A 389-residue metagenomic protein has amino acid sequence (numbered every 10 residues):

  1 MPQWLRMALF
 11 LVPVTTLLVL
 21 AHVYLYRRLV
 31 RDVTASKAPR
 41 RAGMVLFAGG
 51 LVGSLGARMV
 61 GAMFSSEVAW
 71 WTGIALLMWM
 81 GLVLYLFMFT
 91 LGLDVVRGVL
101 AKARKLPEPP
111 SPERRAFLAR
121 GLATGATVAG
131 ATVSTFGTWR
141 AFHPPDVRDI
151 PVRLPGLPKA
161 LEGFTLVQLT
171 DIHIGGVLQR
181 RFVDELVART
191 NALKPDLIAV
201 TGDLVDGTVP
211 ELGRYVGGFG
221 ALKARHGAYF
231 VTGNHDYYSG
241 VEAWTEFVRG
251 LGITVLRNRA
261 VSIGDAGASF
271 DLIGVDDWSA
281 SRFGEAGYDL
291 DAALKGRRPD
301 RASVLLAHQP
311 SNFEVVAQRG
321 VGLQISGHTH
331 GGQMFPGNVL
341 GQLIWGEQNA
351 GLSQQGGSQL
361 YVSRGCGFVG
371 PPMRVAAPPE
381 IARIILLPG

Functional and structural regions predicted by a protein language model:
M1-H143: Non-catalytic terminal accessory segments
R148-G389: Soluble catalytic domains of enzymes that build or remodel membrane lipids, polysaccharides, and related
